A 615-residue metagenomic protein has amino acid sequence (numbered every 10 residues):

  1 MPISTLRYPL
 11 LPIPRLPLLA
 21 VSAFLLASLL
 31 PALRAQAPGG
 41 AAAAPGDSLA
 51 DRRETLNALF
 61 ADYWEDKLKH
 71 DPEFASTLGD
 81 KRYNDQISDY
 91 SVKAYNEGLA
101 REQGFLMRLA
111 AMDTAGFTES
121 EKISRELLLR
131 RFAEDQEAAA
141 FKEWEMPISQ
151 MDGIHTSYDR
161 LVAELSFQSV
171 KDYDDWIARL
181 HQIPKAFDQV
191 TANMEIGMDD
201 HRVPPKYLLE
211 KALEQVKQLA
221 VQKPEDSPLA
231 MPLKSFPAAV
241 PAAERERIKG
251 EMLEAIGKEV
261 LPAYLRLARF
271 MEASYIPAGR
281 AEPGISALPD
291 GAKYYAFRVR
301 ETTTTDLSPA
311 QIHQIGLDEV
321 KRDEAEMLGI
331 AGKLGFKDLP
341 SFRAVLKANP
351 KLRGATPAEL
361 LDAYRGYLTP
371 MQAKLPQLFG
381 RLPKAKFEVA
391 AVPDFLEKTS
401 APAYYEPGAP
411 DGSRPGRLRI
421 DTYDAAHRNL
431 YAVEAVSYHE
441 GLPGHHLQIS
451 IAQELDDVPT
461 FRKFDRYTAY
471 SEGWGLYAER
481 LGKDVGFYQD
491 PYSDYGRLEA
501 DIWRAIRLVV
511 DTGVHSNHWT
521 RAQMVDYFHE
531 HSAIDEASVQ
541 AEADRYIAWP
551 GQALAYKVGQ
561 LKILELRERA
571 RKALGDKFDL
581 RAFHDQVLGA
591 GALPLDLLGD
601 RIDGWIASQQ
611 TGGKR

Functional and structural regions predicted by a protein language model:
M1-P14: N-terminal secretory signal peptides that target proteins for export/translocation
R7-Y8, P31-L33, T118: Intrinsic low-complexity/disordered segments
Y8, L16, A35-A37: Positively charged, low-complexity intrinsically disordered regions
P14, A27-S28, K258-E259: Hydrophobic alpha-helical transmembrane segments of integral membrane proteins, especially lipid-exposed positions
P17-A32: Bacterial N-terminal signal peptides
Q36-R615: N-terminal maturation segment of proteins
